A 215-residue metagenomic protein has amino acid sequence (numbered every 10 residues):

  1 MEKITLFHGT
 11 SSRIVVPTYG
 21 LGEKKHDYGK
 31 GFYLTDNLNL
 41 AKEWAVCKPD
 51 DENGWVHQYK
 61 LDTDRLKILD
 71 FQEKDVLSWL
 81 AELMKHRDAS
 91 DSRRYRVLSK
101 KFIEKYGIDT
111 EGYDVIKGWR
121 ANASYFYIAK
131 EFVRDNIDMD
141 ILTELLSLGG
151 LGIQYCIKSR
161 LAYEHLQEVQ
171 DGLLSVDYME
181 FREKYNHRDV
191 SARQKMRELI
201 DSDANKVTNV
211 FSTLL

Functional and structural regions predicted by a protein language model:
M1-K25: Short aromatic-glycine-(Arg/Gly/Cys) micro-motifs in beta-strand/loop hairpins
E2, H26, C47-D50, D62-L215: Conserved NAD+-utilizing ADP-ribose enzyme module
E2-I4, Y28-G31, G54: Short, surface-exposed beta-edge/turn micro-motifs
L6-G9, W55-Y59: A short beta-strand micro-motif
T10-S11, L38, L61-R65: Short, flexible loop/turn elements at secondary-structure junctions
E23-K48: Extended catalytic/binding region for NAD+/ADP-ribose chemistry, centered on the ART fold
K42-A45, E52-Q58: Short N-terminal amphipathic alpha-helices
